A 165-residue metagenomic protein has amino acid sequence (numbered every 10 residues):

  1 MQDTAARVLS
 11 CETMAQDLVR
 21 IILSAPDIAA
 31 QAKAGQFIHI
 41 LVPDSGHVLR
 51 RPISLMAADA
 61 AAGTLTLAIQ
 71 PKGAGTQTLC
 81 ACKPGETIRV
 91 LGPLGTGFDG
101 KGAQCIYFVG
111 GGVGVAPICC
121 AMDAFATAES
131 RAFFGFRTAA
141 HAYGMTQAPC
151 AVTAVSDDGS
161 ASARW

Functional and structural regions predicted by a protein language model:
Q2-P84: Ferredoxin-reductase
A74-W165: FNR/FR-type flavoprotein reductase catalytic core
